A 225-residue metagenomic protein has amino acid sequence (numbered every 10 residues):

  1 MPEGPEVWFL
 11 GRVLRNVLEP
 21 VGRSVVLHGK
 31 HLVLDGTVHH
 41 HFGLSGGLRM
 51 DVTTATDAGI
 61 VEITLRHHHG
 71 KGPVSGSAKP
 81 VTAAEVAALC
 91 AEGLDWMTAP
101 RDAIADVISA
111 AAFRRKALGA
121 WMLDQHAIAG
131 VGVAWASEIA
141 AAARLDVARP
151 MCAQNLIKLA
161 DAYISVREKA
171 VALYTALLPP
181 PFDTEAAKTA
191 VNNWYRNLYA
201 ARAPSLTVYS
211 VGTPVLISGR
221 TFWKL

Functional and structural regions predicted by a protein language model:
M1-L225: Structured catalytic/nucleic-acid-binding cores of DNA maintenance enzymes
